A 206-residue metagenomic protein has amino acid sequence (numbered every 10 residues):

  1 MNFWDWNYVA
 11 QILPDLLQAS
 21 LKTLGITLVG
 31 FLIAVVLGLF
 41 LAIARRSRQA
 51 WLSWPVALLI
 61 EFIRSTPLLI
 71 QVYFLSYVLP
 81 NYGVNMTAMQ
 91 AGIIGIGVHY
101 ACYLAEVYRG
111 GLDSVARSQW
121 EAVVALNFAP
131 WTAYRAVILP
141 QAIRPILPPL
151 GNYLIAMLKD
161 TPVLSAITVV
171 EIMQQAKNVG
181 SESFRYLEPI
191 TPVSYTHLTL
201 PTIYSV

Functional and structural regions predicted by a protein language model:
M1-I12, F31-V35, L39, V78 (+1 more regions): Short membrane-interfacial helix/loop motifs at transmembrane-helix boundaries
V29-I60: Transmembrane-helix boundary motif in ABC transporter permease subunits
L32, V36-F40, A44, G97-L112 (+4 more regions): Membrane-embedded alpha-helices of multi-pass transport/permease systems
I63-G92, A166: Generic hydrophobic transmembrane alpha-helix motif, especially the helices
L112-T132, A136-A142, L200: Short helix-to-coil transition segments within interhelical loops that connect adjacent transmembrane helices
F128-L164, F184: Transmembrane alpha-helices
M157-Y195: Glycine-rich helix-loop "coupling/hinge" segments at transmembrane-helix boundaries in multipass transporters
T196-T202: Conserved small/polar residues in nucleotide/adenosyl-binding loops
